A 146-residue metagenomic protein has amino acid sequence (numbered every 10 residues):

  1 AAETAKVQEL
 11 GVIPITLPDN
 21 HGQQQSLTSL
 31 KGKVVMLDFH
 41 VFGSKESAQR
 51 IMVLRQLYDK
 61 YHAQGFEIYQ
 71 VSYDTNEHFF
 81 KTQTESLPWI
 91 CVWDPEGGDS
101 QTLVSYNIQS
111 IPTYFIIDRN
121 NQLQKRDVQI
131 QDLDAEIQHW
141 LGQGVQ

Functional and structural regions predicted by a protein language model:
A1-P18, T28-K31, D59, H78 (+1 more regions): N-proximal helix/coil linker or "cap" segments that precede and/or mark the start of modular domains
Q25-S26, Q124: Generic structural signal for well-ordered beta-strand positions
K31, D38-Q56: Conserved redox-active cysteine motifs that mediate thiol-disulfide chemistry, especially di-cysteine Cys-X(1-2)-Cys
K33-V35, P112: Alpha/beta-hydrolase fold active-site loops
M36-L37, I68: Hydrophobic beta-strand anchors of alpha/beta hydrolase catalytic cores
A48-E85, G98-T102: Structural microenvironment flanking redox-active thiols in thiol-disulfide oxidoreductases
G97-G142: Thiol/disulfide oxidoreductase modules built on the thioredoxin-like
